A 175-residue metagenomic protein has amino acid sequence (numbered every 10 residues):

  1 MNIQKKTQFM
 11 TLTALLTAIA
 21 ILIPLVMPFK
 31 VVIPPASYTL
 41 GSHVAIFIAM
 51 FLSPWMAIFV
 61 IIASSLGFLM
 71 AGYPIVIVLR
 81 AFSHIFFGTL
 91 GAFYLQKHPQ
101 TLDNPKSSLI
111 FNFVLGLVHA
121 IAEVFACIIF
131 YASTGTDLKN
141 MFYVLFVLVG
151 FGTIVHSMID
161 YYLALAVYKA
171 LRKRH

Functional and structural regions predicted by a protein language model:
M1-H175: Loop-helix junctions at membrane interfaces
